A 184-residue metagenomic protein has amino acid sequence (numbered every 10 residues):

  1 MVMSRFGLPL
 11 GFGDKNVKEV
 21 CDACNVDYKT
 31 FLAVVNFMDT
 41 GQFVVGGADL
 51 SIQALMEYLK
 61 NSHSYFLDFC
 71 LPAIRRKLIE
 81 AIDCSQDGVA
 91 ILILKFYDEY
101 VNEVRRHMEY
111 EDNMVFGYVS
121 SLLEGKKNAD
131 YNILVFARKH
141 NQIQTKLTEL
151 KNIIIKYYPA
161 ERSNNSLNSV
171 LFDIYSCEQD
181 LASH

Functional and structural regions predicted by a protein language model:
M1-S183: Small-residue-biased structural context
